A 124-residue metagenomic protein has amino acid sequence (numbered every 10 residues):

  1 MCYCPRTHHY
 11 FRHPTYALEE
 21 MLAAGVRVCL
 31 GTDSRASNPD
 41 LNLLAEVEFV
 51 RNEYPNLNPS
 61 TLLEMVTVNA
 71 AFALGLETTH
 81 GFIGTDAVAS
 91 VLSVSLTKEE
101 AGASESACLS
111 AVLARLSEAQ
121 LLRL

Functional and structural regions predicted by a protein language model:
M1-F82, V94-K98: Active-site-adjacent C-terminal substructures of enzyme catalytic domains
F72, V88-L124: C-terminal cap of metal-dependent C-N hydrolases
G84-D86: Cytochrome P450 C-terminal beta-domain/meander region
